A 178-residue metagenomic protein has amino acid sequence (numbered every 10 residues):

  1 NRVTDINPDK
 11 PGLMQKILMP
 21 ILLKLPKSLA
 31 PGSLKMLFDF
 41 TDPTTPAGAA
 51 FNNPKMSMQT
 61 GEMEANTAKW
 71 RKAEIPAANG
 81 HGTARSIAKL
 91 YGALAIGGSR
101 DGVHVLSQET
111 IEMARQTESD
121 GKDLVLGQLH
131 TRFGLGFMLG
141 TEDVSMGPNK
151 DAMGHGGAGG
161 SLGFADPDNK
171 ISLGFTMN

Functional and structural regions predicted by a protein language model:
N1-V144: Short, surface-exposed loop or secondary-structure junction motifs that flank catalytic or metal-binding residues
E74-H81, A152-F164, M177-N178: Glycine-rich phosphate/pyrophosphate-binding beta-alpha loops
A114, D166-N169: Generic secondary-structure boundary signal with a strong preference for alpha-helix termini
V125-G127, P148-K150, T176: Short conserved micro-motifs at the rims of enzyme active sites and ligand-binding pockets
L135-A165: Short, Gly/Ser/Thr-enriched beta-strand-loop segments that form substrate-interacting elements of hydrolase/peptidase
K170-N178: Short, well-ordered beta-strand elements
